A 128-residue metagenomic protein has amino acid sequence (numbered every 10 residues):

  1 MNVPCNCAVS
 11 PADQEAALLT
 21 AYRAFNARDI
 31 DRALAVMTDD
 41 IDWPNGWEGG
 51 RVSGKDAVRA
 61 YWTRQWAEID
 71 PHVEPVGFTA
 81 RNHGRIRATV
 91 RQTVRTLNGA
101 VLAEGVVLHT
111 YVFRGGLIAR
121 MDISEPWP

Functional and structural regions predicted by a protein language model:
M1-V36: Short, low-complexity N-terminal intrinsically disordered segments enriched in polar/charged residues
N2-D13, R59-P128: A beta-strand edge to alpha-helix "cap/lid" segment located at domain peripheries
F25, M37-D40, Q65, E125: Alpha-helix boundary/capping residues
R28-D31, P44-G49, R95-N98: Short, charged low-complexity linear motifs
I30-L34, D39, K55, R59: An amphipathic alpha-helix signature
D42-Q65: Short solvent-exposed beta->alpha transition segments
